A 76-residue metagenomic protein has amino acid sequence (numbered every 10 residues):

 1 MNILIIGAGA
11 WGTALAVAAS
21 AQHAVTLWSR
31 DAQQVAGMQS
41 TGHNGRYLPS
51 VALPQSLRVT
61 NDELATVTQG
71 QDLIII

Functional and structural regions predicted by a protein language model:
M1-V51, R58-D62, T68: NAD(P)+-binding Rossmann beta1-loop-alpha1 motif at the extreme N-terminus of oxidoreductases
I74-I75: N-terminal Rossmann-like NAD(P) cofactor-binding module of classical short-chain dehydrogenase/reductase
